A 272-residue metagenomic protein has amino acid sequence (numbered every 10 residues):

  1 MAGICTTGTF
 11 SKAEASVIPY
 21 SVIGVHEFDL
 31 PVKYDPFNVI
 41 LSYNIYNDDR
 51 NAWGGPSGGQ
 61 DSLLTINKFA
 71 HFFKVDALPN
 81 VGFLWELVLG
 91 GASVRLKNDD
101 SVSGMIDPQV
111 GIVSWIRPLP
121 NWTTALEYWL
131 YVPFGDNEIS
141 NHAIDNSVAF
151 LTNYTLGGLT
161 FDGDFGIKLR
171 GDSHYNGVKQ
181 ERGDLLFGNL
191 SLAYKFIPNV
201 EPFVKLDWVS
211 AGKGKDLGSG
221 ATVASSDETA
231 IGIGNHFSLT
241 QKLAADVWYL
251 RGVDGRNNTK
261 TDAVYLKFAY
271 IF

Functional and structural regions predicted by a protein language model:
A2-K12: C-terminal segment of classical bacterial N-terminal signal peptides
E14-V132, N146-R170, L185-F187, S191 (+2 more regions): Transmembrane beta-barrel domains of Gram-negative outer membranes and organellar outer membranes
G54, E138, Y175, D216 (+1 more regions): Outer-membrane beta-barrel and related beta-rich outer-membrane complex signature in Gram-negative bacteria
Y131-I139, K168-K179: Surface-exposed cleft-lining segments at the edges of enzyme active sites
I139-A143, V178-F187: Active-site glycine- and acidic-residue-rich loops that bind and position anionic ligands or nucleotide-like cofactors
D254-N257: Short proline/glycine-enriched turn/loop segments at secondary-structure junctions
